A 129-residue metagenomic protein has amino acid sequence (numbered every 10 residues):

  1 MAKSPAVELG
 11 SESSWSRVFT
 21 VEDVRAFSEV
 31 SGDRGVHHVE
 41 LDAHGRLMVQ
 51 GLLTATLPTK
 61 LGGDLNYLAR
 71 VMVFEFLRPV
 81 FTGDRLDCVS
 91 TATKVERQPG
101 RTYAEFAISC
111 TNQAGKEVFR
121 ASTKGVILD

Functional and structural regions predicted by a protein language model:
M1-A69: Hot-dog-fold acyl-thioester-processing enzymes
M1-E12, V80-R85, V89-D129: HotDog/MaoC-like acyl-thioester-processing domains
G32, D42-R46, F76-L77, F81 (+1 more regions): A sequence-level detector of short, solvent-exposed, charge-rich linear segments
